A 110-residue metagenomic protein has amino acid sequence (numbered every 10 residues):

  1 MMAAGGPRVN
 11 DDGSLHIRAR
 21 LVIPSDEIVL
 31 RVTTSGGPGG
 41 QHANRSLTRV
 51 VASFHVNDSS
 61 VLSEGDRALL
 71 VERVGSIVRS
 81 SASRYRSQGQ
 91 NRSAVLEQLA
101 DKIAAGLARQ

Functional and structural regions predicted by a protein language model:
M1-Q110: Ribosome-associated translation termination/rescue signal centered on the conserved GGQ peptidyl-tRNA hydrolysis loop
